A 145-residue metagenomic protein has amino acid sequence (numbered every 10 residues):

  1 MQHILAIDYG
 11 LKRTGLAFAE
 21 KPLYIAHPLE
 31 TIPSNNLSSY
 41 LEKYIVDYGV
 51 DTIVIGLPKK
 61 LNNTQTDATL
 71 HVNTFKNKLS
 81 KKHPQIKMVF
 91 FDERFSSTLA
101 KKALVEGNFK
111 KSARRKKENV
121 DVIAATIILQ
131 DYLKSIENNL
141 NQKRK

Functional and structural regions predicted by a protein language model:
Q2-I7, L11-K12, A17-K145: Phosphate- and other anionic-substrate recognition elements at nucleic-acid/protein interfaces
